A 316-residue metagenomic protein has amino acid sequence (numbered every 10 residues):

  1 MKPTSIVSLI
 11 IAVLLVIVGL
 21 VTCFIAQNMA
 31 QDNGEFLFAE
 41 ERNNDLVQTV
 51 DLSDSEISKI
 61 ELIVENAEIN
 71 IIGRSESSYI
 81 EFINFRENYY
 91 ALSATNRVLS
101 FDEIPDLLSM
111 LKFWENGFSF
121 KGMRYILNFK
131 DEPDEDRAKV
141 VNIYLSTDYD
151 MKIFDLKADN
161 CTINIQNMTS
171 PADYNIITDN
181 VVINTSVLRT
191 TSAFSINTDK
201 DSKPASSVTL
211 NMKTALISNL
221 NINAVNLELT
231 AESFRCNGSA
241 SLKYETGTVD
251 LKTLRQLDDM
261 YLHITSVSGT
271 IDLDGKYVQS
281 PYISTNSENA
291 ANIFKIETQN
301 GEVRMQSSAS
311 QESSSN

Functional and structural regions predicted by a protein language model:
M1-I6: Positively charged n-region of N-terminal signal peptides that target proteins for export
V7-F24: Hydrophobic membrane-insertion alpha-helices, especially the h-region of bacterial N-terminal signal peptides
A12, E115, R124-I126, I153 (+3 more regions): Exposed boundary/loop context
A26-N116, K130-I177, V182-L188, A193-S195 (+2 more regions): Short linear S-[DN]-x-LW-Φ motif typified by the pepsin-like aspartic protease active-site region
R86-N88, P105-L107, Y125-L127, N167 (+3 more regions): Glycine-rich loops and low-complexity Gly/Arg-rich segments that provide flexible linkers or classic glycine-based
F113-D134, G275-N286: Acidic/polar low-complexity surface segments
I183-N316: Short, surface-exposed interaction patches in beta-rich subdomains that mediate adhesion/assembly near membranes
